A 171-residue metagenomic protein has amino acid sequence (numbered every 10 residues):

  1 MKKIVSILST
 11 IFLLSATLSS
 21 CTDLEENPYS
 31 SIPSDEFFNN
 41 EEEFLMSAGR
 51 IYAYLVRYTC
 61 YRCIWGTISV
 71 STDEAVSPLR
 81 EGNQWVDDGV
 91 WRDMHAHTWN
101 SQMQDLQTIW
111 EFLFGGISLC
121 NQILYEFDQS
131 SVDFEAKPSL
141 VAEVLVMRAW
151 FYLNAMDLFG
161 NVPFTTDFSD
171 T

Functional and structural regions predicted by a protein language model:
M1-S30: Bacterial Sec-dependent N-terminal signal peptides
C21-V70, W99: Membrane-proximal, proline-rich intrinsically disordered regions
D23, Q129, N161-F164: Short, conserved catalytic or interaction motifs in soluble domains
L45, G49, A53-Y58, Q84-F159: Conserved, well-structured interaction surfaces
R62-G82, M156, P163: Short, solvent-exposed turn/loop segments enriched in Gly/Ser/Thr/Pro and often Arg
Q129, D170-T171: Surface-exposed, active-site-proximal loop segments in enzymatic domains
F164, F168-D170: Hydrophobic, small-residue-rich alpha-helical packing segments that form membrane-like cores
